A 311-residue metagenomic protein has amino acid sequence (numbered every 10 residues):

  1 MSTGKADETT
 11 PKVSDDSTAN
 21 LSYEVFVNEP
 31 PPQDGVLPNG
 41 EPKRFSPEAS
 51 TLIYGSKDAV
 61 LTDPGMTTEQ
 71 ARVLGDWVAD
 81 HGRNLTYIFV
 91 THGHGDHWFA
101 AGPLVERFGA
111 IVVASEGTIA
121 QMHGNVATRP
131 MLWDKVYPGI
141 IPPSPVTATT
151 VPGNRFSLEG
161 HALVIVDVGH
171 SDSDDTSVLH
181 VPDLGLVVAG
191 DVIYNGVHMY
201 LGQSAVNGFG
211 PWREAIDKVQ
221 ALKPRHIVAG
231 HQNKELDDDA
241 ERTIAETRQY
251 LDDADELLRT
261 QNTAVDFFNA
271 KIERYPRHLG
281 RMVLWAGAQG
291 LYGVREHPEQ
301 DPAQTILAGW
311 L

Functional and structural regions predicted by a protein language model:
M1-D58: Zn-dependent metallo-beta-lactamase
S2-K5, A221-H226, K234-L311: Accessory terminal helices/loops
Q33-P47, K57-Y87: Pre-active-site segment of Zn-dependent metallo-hydrolases
T62-G65, T86-H94, V113-E116, V187-G190 (+1 more regions): Active-site neighborhood of phospho(di)ester-bond hydrolases with catalytic His/Asp-centered motifs
T68-E69, G93-W98, I119-H123, D172-D175 (+2 more regions): Active-site environment of divalent metal-dependent phosphoester hydrolases
E69-A114: Active-site metal-binding motif and surrounding structural segment of the metallo-beta-lactamase
I119-D175, P182-D183, I216, Q220-K223: Metallo-beta-lactamase
Q203-G230: An active-site-proximal "capping" alpha-helix that borders the catalytic cofactor pocket
